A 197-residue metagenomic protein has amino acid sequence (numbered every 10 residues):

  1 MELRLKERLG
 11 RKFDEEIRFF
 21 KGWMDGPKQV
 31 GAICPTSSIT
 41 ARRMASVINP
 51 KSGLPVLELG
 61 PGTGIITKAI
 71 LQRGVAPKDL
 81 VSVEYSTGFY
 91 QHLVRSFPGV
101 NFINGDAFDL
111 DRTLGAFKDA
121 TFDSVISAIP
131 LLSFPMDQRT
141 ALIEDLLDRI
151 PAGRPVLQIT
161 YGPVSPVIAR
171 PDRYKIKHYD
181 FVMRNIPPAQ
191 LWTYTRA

Functional and structural regions predicted by a protein language model:
K12, E16-P50: Class I SAM-dependent methyltransferase Rossmann-like catalytic core, especially the SAM/SAH-binding loop
G53-G62: Conserved class I S-adenosyl-L-methionine
T63-V75: Conserved SAM-binding loop of SAM-dependent methyltransferases across substrates and taxa, primarily the Class I
S86: Conserved SAM/SAH-binding beta-strand->alpha-helix loop
F89-A116: S-adenosyl-L-methionine
T140-A152: A short glycine-rich, Lys/Arg-flanked "PGG" loop and its adjoining helix->strand segment in the class I
G153-T160: Conserved beta-strand signature within the Rossmann-like core of class I S-adenosyl-L-methionine
F181-A197: Core SAM-dependent methyltransferase catalytic element
